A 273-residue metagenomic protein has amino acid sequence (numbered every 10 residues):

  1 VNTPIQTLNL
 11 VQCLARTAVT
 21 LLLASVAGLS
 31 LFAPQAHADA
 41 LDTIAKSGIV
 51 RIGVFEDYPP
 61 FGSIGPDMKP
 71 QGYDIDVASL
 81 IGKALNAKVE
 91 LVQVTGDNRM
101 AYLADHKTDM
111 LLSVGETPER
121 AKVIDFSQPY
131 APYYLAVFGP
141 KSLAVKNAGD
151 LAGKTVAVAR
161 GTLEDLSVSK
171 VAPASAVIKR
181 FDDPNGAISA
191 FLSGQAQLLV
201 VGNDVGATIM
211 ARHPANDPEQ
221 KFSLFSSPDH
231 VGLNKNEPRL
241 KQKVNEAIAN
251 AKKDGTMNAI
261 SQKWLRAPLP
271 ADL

Functional and structural regions predicted by a protein language model:
L31-A38: Sec/Tat signal peptide C-region and signal peptidase I cleavage site
A38-V114, D254: Extracytoplasmic small-molecule ligand-binding "clamshell" domains of the periplasmic binding protein/Venus flytrap
D39, L163-R180, P218-Q220, A249-L273: Ligand-binding clefts/hinges and TM-proximal coupling segments of bilobed small-molecule sensing domains
S63-P66, A78-A87, S127, A148 (+3 more regions): Ligand-binding cleft/hinge of the Venus flytrap
I75, E90-A101, K179-S189, S193 (+1 more regions): Short helix-initiation/N-cap motifs at beta->coil->alpha
N98-A101, V114-V123, S167-K170, L192 (+1 more regions): A ligand-binding cleft/hinge motif common to bilobed small-molecule-binding domains
A131-G139, A207-A249, A267-L273: Periplasmic-binding protein-like
G139-V156: Flexible hinge/capping segments at coil-to-helix
